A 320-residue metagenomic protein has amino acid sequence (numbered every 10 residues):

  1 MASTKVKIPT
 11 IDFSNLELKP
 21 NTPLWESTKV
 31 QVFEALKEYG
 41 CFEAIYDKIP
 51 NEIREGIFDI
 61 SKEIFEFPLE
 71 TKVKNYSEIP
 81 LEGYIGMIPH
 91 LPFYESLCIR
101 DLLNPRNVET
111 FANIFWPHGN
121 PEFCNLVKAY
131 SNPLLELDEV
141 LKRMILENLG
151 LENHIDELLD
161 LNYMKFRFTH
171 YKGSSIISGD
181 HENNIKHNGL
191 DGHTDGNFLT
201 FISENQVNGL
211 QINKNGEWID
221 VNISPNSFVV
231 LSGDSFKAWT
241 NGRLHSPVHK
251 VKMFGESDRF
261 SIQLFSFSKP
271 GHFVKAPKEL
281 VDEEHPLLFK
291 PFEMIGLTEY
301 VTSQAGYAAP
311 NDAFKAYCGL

Functional and structural regions predicted by a protein language model:
M1-L320: Peripheral, non-catalytic segments flanking oxidoreductase cores
